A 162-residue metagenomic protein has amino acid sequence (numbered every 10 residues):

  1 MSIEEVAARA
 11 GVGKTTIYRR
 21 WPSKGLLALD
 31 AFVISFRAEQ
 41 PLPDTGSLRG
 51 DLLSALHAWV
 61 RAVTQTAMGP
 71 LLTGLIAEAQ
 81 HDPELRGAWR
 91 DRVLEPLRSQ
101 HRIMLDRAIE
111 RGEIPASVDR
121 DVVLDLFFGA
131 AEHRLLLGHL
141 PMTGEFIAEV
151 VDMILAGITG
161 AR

Functional and structural regions predicted by a protein language model:
M1-L26, D30: Helix-turn-helix
R20-W21, W89, V93, F128 (+1 more regions): Tryptophan-centric aromatic hotspots in well-structured domains and transmembrane helices
S23-A28, A38-E39, L52: Short amphipathic alpha-helical segment with a characteristic S/N-K-E followed by hydrophobic residues
Q40-L72, V123: Hydrophobic alpha-helical connector segments
S54, E95, S99, I103-E110 (+2 more regions): C-terminal peripheral helix-coil segments that are non-catalytic and often amphipathic
H57-V63, L71-H81, V151-G157: Helix-loop "lid/cap" segments that line or gate small-molecule binding pockets
T66, P70, P83-E110: Amphipathic alpha-helical packing segments from all-alpha helical-bundle domains
A116-L124, T143: Membrane-interface starts of transmembrane alpha-helices
